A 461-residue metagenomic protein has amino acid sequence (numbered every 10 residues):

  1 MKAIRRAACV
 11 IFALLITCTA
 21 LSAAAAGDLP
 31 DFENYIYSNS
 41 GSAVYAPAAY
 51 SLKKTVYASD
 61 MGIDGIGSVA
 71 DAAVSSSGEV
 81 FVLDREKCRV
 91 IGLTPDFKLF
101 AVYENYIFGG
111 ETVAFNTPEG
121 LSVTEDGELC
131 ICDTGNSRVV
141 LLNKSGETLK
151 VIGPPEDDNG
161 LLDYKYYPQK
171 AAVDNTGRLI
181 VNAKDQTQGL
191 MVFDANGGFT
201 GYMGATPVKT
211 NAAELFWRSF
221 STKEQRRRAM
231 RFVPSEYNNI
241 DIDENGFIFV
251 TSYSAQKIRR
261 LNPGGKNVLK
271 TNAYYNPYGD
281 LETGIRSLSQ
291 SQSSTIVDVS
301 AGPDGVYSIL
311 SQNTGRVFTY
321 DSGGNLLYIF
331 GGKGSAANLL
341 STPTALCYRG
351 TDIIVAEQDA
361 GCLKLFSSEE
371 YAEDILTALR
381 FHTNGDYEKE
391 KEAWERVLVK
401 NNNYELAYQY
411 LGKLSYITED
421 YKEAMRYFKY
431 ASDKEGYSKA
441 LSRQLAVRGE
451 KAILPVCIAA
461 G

Functional and structural regions predicted by a protein language model:
M1-I11, D126, T176: Short, Lys/Arg-enriched, disordered terminal segments
K2, L15-T17, L411, K422: A detector of low-complexity, intrinsically disordered, Ser/Thr/Gly/Pro/Ala-rich segments
I4-A24: Sec-dependent N-terminal signal peptides of Gram-positive bacterial secreted proteins and lipoproteins
A24-S415, L441-G461: Eukaryotic scaffold repeat domains enriched in small/polar residues
Y416-S438: TPR/TPR-like (Sel1-like) alpha-helical repeat modules
